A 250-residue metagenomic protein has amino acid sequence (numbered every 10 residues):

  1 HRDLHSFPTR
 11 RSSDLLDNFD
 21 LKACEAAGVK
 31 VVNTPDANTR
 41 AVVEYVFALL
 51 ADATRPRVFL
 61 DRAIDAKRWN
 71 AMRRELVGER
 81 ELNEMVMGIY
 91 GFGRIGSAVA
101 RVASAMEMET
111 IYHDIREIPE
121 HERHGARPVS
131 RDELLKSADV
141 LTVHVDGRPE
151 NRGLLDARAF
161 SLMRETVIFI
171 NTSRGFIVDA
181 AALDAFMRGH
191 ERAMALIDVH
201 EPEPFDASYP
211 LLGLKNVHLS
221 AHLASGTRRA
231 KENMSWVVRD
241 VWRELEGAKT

Functional and structural regions predicted by a protein language model:
H1-S12: Short, small-residue-biased leader/transition segments that mark boundaries at the very start of proteins
R10, A27-K30, E107-M108, E165-V167 (+1 more regions): A short helix->loop->beta-strand "cap" motif at the edges of active sites that frequently abuts
S13, V29-R40, D132, H222: Short beta->alpha connector loops at strand-helix junctions that form conserved, small/polar/Pro-enriched
P35-V86: Phosphate-binding beta-alpha-beta segment of Rossmann-like dinucleotide-binding domains, i.e., the NAD(P)
F92-G93: Glycine-rich Rossmann-fold phosphate-binding loop(s) that bind the pyrophosphate of adenine dinucleotide cofactors
G96-S97: N-terminal Rossmann-fold NAD(P) dinucleotide-binding loop
I115-P210: Rossmann-like adenosine-cofactor binding region
F205-A207, L214-S235, D240: Adenosine-phosphate binding glycine-rich loop
